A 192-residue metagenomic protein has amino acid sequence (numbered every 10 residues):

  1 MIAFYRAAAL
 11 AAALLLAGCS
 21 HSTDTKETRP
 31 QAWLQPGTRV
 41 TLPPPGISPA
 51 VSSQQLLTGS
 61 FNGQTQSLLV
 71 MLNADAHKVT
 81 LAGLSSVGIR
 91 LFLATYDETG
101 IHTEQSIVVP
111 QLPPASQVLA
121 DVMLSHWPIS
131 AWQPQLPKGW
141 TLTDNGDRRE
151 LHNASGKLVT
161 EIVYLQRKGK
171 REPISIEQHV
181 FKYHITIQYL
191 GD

Functional and structural regions predicted by a protein language model:
M1-A9: Bacterial N-terminal signal peptides that target proteins for export
L15-G18: C-terminal motif of bacterial Sec signal peptides marking the signal peptidase cleavage site
S20-T23: Bacterial signal peptide processing site
T28-S53: Post-signal peptide N-terminal segment of mature Sec-exported envelope proteins
G46-E98, T103: N-terminal mature ectodomain segment of secretory-pathway/periplasmic proteins
S86-R90, V109-Q111, K157-V159: Short, surface-exposed beta-strand-loop junctions and turns on beta-sheet-rich folds
H102-W127: Acidic/charged, solvent-exposed loop-and-adjacent secondary-structure segments enriched in E/D, K/R, S/T, and G/P
W140-D192: Gly/Pro-enriched, hydrophobic low-complexity segments that function as extracytoplasmic propeptides/linkers
